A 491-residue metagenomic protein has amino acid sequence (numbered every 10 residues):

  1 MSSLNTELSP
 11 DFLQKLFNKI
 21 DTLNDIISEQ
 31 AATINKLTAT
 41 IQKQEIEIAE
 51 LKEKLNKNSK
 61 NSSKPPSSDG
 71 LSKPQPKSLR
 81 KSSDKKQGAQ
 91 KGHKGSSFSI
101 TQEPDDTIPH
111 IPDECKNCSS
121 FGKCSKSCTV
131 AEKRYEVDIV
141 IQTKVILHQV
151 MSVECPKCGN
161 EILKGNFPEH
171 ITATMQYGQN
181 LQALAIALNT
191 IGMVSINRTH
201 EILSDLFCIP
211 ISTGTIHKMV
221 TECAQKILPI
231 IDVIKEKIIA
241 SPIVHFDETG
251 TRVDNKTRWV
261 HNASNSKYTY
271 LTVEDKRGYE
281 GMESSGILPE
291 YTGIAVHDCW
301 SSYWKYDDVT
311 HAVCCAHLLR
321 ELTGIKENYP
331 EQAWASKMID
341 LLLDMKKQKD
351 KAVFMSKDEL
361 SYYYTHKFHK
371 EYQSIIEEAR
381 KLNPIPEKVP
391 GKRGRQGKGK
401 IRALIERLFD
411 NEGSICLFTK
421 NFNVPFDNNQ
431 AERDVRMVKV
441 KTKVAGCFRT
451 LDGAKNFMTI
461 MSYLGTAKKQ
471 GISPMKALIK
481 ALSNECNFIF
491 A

Functional and structural regions predicted by a protein language model:
M1-Q176, H217, F246, S361-Y364: Short, flexible loop/hinge motifs at secondary-structure junctions
S2, S28, Q42, A49 (+2 more regions): Catalytic center-proximal scaffold of phosphoryl-transfer enzymes
